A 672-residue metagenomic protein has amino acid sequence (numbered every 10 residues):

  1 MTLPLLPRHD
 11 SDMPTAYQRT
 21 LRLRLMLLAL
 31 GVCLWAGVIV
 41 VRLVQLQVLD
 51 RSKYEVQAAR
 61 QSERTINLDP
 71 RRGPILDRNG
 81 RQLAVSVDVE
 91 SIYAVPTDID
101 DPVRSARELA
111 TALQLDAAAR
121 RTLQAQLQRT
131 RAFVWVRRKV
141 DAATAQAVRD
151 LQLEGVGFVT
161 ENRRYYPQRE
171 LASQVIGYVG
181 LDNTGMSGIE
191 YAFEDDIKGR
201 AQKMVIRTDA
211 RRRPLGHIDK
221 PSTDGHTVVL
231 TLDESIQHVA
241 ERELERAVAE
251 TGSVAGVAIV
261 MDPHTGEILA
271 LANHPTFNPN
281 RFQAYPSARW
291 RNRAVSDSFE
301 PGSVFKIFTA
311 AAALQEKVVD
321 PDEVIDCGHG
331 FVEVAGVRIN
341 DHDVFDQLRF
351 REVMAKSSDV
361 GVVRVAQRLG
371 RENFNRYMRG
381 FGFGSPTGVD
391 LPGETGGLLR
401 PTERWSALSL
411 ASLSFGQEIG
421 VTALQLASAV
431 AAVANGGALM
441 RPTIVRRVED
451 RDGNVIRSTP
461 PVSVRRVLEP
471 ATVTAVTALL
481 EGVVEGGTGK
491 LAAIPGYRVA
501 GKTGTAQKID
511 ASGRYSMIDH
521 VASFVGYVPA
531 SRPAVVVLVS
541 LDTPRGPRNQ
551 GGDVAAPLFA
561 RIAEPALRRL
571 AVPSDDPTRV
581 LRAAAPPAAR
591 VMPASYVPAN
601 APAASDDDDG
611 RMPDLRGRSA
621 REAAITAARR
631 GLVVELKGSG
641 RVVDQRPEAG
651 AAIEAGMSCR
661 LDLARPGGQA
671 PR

Functional and structural regions predicted by a protein language model:
M1-F282, R293, G370-G384, G393 (+6 more regions): Periplasmic/cell-envelope proteins involved in peptidoglycan metabolism and beta-lactam response
T2-D12, A84, R207-D219, L232 (+5 more regions): Beta-lactam-recognizing serine transpeptidase/beta-lactamase-like catalytic domain environment
V89-S91, R131-F133, T223-T227, A294-S296 (+4 more regions): Short, solvent-exposed beta-strand edge segments and adjacent coil->beta transition regions
E90, G256, V535, L632-V634 (+1 more regions): Conserved beta-strand core positions
Q126-V134, Y166-R169, R212-G216, G396-R400 (+2 more regions): Amphipathic alpha-helical surface "interface" segments used for docking/oligomerization or membrane association within
R169, G199, P301, S531-P533 (+1 more regions): Short flexible coil/turn linkers enriched for glycine and charged/polar residues that connect secondary-structure
A172-Q174, E267, I307-F308, A427-V430 (+4 more regions): Short, solvent-exposed alpha-helical surface patches in non-cytosolic proteins
G496, D510, V539-D553, L558-R672: Ligand-recognition elements built from short beta-strands and adjacent flexible loops
